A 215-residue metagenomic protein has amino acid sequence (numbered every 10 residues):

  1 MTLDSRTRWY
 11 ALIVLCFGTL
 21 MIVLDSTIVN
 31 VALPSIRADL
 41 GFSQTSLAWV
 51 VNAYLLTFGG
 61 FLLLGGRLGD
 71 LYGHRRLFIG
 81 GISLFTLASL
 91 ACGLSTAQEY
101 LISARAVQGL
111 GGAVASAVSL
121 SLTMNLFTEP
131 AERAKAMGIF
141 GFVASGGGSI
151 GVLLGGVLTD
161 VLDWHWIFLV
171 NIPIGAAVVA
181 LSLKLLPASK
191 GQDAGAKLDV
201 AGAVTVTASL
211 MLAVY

Functional and structural regions predicted by a protein language model:
M1-L24, A38: Cytosolic juxtamembrane N-terminal segment immediately preceding the first transmembrane helix of multi-pass
G18, G80-L84, A88, A104 (+4 more regions): Residue-level signature of the transmembrane alpha-helical cores of Major Facilitator Superfamily-type secondary
A32-L62, Y100-S103: Extracellular/periplasmic helix-loop-helix junction of adjacent transmembrane segments in MFS-like secondary
I36-R37, L68-G69, L154-L162: Interfacial helix-cap and linker-helix signal at transmembrane-aqueous boundaries of multi-pass secondary transporters
G60-E99: Conserved MFS/SLC helix-loop-helix module at the cytosolic interface between two early adjacent transmembrane helices
L94-R105, L162-H165: Helix-loop junctions at membrane interfaces in 12-TM secondary transporters
V107-F142: Cytoplasmic helix-loop-helix junction between adjacent transmembrane helices in 12-TM secondary transporters
G138, D160-Y215: Hydrophobic transmembrane-helix bundles of small-molecule transporters
